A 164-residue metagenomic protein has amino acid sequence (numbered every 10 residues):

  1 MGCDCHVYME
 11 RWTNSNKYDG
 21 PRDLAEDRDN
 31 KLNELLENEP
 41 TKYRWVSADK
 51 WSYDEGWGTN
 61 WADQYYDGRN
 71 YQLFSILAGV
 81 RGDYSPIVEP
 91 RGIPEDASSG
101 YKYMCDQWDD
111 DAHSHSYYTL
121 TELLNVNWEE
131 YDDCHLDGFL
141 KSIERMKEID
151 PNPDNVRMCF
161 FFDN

Functional and structural regions predicted by a protein language model:
M1-V156, D163-N164: Acidic (Asp/Glu-rich) sequence patches and key acidic residues that form negatively charged surfaces used
